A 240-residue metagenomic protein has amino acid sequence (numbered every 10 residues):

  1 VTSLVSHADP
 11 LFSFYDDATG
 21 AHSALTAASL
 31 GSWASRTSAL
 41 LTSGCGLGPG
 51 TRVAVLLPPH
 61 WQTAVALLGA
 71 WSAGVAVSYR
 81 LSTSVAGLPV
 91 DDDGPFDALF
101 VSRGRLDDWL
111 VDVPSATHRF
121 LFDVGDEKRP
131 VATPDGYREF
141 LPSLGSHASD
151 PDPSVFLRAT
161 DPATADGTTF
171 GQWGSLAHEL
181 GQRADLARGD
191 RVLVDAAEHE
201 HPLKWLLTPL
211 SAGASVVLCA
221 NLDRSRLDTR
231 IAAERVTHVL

Functional and structural regions predicted by a protein language model:
V1-S13: A short N-terminal helical cap/helix-turn-helix that marks the beginning of AMP-binding/adenylate-forming
A8-P10, H118-H199: Conserved pre-ATP/AMP-binding loop-to-beta segment of ANL
L11-S13, P49-L57, L99-V101, A163-A165 (+2 more regions): Short hydrophobic beta-strand segments
F12-L47, G87-D92, T160-D185: Conserved AMP-binding/adenylate-forming core of the ANL superfamily
Y15, V55, A64, Y79-R80 (+2 more regions): General detector of folded, globular domains
L40-S82, A187-T208: Conserved AMP-binding/adenylate-forming
S72-V155, A220-L240: Structural core segment of the AMP-binding/adenylate-forming
A177-G189, H199-H238: Conserved AMP-binding/adenylation subdomain of ANL enzymes
